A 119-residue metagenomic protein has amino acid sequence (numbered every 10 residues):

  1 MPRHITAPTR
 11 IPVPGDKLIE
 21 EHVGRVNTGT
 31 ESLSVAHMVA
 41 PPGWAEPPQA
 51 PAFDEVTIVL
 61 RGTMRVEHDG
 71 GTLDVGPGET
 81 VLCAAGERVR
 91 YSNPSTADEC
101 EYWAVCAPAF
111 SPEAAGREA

Functional and structural regions predicted by a protein language model:
M1-S32, R117-A119: A short, N-terminal "cap"/entry segment at the start of jelly-roll beta-barrel domains of the cupin/DSBH fold
E21, V35-H37, V56, T80-L82 (+1 more regions): Conserved hydrophobic/aromatic beta-strand scaffold that supports enzyme active sites
E21-V23, V35-P51: Conserved short histidine dyad/triad with adjacent acidic residue
M38, L82, A97-A114: A short hydrophobic beta-strand segment most commonly corresponding to one strand of the jelly-roll/cupin
E46-P48, V66-E67, C83, V89-T96: Short beta-strand His + acidic residue motifs that chelate non-heme Fe in jelly-roll/DSBH and cupin folds
D54-M64, D69: Glycine- and acidic-residue-biased ligand/ion/polar-headgroup-sensing regions
G70-A85: Short acidic-glycine-tyrosine-enriched beta hairpin
